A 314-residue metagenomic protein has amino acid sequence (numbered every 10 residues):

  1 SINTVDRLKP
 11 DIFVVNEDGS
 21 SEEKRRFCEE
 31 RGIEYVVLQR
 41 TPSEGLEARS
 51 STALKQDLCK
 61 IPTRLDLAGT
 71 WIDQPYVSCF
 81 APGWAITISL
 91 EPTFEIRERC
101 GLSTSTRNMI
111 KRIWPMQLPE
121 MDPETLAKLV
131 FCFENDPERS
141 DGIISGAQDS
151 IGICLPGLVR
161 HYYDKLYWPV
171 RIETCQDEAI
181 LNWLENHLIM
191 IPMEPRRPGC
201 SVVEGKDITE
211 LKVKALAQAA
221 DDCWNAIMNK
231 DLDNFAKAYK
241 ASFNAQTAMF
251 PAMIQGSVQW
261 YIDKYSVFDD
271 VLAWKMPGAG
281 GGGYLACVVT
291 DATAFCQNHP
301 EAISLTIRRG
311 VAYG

Functional and structural regions predicted by a protein language model:
S1-L58: Classical nucleotidyltransferase
D57-A68, I72-F80, W84-N108, W114-I144 (+2 more regions): C-terminal nucleotide
